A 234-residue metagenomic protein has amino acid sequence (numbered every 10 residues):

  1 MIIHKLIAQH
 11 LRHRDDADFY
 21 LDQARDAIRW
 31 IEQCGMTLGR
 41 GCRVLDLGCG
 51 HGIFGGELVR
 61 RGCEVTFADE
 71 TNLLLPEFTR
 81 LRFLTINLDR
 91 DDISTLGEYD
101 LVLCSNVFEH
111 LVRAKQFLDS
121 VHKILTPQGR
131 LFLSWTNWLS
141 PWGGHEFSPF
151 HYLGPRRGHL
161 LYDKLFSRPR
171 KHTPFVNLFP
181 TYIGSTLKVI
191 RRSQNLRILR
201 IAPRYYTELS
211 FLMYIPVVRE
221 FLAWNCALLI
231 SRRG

Functional and structural regions predicted by a protein language model:
M1-G97, L101, S105, P180 (+1 more regions): Conserved N-terminal segment of class I S-adenosyl-L-methionine
G56-V59, L118-H122: A structural alpha-helix within SAM-dependent methyltransferase catalytic domains
C63, L81, G129, L196-R197: A structural micro-motif
L96-Y99, R113, P127: Active-site acidic short loop of glycosyltransferases
N106-H110: Short catalytic micro-motifs in class I SAM-dependent methyltransferases
V112-S120, R130-R233: S-adenosyl-L-methionine-dependent methyltransferase catalytic module, highlighting the catalytic core
